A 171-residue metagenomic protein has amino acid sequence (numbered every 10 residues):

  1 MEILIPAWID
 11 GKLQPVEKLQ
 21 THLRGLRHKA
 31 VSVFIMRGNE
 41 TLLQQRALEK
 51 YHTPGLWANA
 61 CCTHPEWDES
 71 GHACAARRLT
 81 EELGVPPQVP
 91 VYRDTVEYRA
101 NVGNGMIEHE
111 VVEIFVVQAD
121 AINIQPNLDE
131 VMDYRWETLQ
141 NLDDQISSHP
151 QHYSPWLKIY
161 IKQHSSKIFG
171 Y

Functional and structural regions predicted by a protein language model:
M1-S32: Acidic, metal-coordinating catalytic segment for phosphate/diphosphate chemistry, firing primarily on the Nudix
I3, K29-V31, N39, E113 (+1 more regions): Change "...and in nucleic-acid phosphodiester-cleaving endonucleases..." to "...and in nucleic-acid processing enzymes
K12-E17, E40-Q45, I122-P126: Short, well-ordered strand-loop elements centered on a beta-strand within folded domains, enriched for acidic residues
E17-L19, G55, V96-E97, M106-Y171: Nudix hydrolase/Nudix homology domain
Q20-V31, M36-E81: Conserved Nudix-box catalytic region and its N-terminal flanking loop in Nudix hydrolases and closely related
V33, C61, Y92, E113-F115: A structural signal for short, well-ordered beta-strand segments
P86-T95: A short coil-to-beta-strand element that immediately follows conserved catalytic motifs
